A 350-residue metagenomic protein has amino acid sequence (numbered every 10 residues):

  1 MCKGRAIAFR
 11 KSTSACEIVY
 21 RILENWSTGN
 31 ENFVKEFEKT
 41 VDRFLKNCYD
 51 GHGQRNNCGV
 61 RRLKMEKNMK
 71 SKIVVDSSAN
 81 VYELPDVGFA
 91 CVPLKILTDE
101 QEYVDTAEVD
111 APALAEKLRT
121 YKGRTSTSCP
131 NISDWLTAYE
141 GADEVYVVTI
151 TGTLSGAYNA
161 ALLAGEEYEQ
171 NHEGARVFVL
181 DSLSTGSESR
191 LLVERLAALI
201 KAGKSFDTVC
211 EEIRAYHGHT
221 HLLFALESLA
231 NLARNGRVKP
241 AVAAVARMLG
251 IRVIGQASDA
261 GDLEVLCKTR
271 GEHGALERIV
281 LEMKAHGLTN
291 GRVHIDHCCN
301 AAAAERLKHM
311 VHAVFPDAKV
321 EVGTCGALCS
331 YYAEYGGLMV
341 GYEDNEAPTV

Functional and structural regions predicted by a protein language model:
A6-A8, T13-A15, T28, T40: Ala/Thr-enriched low-complexity intrinsically disordered regions
E17-S27, E31-E36, R43-D50, N56-V60: Short, positively charged and aromatic/hydrophobic N-terminal segments
E66-S71, S78-A90, L94-K95, E100-Q101 (+5 more regions): Mixed-charge interfacial surface used for oligomerization/domain docking and macromolecular partner engagement
K72-V74, Y146: Conserved beta-strand elements of the Class I
Q101-Q170: Class I S-adenosyl-L-methionine
T149, F178-V179: A glycine-rich beta-strand to alpha-helix segment that forms a phosphate/ribose-binding loop at ligand/cofactor sites
G174-A175: A short helix->loop->beta-strand "cap" motif at the edges of active sites that frequently abuts
